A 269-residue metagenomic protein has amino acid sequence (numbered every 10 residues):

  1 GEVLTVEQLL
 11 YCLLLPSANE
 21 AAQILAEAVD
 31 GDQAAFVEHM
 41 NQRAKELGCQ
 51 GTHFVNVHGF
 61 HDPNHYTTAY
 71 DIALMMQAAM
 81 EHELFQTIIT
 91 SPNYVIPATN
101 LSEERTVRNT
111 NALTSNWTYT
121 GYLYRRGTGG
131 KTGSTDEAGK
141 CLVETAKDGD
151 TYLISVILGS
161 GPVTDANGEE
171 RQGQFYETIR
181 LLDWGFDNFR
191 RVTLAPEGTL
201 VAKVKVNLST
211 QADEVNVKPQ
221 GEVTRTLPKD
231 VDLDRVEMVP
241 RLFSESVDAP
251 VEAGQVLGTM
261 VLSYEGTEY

Functional and structural regions predicted by a protein language model:
G1-Y70, L74-E83: Active-site-adjacent loops and short helices of periplasmic peptidoglycan-processing enzymes
C49-H53, H61-Y66, Y70-D71, M76-Y269: Domain-terminus/edge residues, biased toward the C-terminal soluble/receptor-binding domains of extracytoplasmic
